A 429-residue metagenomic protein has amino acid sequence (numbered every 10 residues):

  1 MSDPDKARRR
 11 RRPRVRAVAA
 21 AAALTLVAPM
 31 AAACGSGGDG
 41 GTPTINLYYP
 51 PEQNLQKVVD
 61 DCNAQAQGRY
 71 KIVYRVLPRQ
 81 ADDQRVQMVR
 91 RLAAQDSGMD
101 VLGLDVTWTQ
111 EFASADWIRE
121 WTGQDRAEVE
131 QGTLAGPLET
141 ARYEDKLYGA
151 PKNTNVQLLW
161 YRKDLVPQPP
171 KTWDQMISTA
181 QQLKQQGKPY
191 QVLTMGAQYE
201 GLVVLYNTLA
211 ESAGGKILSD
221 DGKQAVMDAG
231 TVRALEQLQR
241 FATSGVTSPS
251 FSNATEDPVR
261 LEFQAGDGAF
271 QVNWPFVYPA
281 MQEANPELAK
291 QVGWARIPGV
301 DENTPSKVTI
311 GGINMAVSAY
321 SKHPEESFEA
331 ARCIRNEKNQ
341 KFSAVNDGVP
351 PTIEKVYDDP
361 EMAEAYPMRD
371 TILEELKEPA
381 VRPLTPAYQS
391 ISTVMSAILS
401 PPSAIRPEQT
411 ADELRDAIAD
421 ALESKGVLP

Functional and structural regions predicted by a protein language model:
S2-D3, E374-P429: Conserved C-terminal helix/tail region of periplasmic/extracytoplasmic solute-binding proteins
S2-Q110, D301, A417-P429: Conserved N-terminal structural module of periplasmic/extracytoplasmic solute-binding proteins
V89-R91, G98-D100, E128-Y161, Q175 (+2 more regions): A structural signal for short loop-to-beta-strand junctions that line the ligand-binding cleft of periplasmic/secreted
V106-V156, Q168, Q175-I177, S212 (+2 more regions): Hinge/lid segment of periplasmic solute-binding proteins
G123-T133, Y190-A197, A213-E236, Q282-E287 (+5 more regions): Short, solvent-exposed loop/beta-turn-alpha elements that line the ligand-binding surface or hinge of extracytoplasmic
T179-A180, Q186, G222-S252, I297: Glycine-centered hinge/linker elements that transmit conformational signals in sensory and ligand-binding systems
T243-V246, E283-D347: Extracytoplasmic/periplasmic substrate-recognition and gating elements
A295, A344-V394, V427: Long, aromatic- and glycine/proline-rich binding clefts that accommodate carbohydrate-like moieties
